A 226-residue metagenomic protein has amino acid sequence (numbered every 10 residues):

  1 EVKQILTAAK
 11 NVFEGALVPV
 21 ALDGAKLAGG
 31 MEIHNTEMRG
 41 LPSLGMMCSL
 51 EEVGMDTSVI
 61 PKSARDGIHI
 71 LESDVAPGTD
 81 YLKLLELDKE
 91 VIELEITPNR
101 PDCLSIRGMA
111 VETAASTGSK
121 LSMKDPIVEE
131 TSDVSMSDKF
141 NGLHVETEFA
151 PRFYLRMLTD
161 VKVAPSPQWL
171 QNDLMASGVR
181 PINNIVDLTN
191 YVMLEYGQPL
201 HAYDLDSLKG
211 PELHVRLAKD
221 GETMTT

Functional and structural regions predicted by a protein language model:
E1-T226: RNA/tRNA-interacting regions in translation and RNA-turnover enzymes
